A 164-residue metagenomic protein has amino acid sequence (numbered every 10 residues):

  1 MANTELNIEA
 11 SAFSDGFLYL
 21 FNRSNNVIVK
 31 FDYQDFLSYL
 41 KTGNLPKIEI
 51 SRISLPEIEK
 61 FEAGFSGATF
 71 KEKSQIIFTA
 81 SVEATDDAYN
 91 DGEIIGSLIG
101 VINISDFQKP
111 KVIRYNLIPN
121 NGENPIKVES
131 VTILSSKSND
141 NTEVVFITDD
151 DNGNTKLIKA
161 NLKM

Functional and structural regions predicted by a protein language model:
M1-M164: Sequence/structural signature of beta-propeller domains
